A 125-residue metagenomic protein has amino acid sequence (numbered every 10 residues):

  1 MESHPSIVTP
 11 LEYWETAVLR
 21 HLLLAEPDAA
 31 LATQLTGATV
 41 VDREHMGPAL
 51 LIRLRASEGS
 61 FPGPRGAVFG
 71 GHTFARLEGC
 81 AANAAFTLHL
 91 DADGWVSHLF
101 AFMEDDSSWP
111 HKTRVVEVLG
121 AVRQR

Functional and structural regions predicted by a protein language model:
M1-F74, P110-R125: N-terminal domain-onset segments
L77-R125: Short, compact, well-ordered microdomains
